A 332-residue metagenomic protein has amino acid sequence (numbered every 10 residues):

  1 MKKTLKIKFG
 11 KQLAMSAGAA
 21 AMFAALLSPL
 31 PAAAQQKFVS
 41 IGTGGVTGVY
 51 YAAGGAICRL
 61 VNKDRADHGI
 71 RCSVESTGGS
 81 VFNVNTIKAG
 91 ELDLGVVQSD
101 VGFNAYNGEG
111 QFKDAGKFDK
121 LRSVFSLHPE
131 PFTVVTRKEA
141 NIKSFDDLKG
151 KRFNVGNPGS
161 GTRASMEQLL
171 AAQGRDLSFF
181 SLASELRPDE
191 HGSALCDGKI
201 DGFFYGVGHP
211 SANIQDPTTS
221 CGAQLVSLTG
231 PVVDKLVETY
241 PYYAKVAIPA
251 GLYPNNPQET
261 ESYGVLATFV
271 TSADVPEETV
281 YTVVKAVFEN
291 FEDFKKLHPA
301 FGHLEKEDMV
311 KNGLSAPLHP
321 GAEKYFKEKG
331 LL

Functional and structural regions predicted by a protein language model:
K2-A20, S28: Bacterial N-terminal signal peptides that target proteins for export
S28-A34: Sec/Tat signal peptide C-region and signal peptidase I cleavage site
Q35-N104: N-terminal (or domain-start) structured segment
F38-D64, I70, S126, E130-D197 (+4 more regions): Bilobed "Venus flytrap"/periplasmic-binding protein-like clamshell domains and structurally analogous long
S99-V101, G110-Q111, A140, D176-V270 (+1 more regions): Pocket-lining segment of extracytoplasmic ligand-binding domains
K113-L127, F132, L252-E261: A structural signal for short loop-to-beta-strand junctions that line the ligand-binding cleft of periplasmic/secreted
K151-Q168, Y242-L304, D308-K311: Ligand-binding clefts/hinges and TM-proximal coupling segments of bilobed small-molecule sensing domains
E190, D197, V207-L225, K235-E238 (+2 more regions): An extracytoplasmic/periplasmic, membrane-proximal ligand-sensing/linker region
